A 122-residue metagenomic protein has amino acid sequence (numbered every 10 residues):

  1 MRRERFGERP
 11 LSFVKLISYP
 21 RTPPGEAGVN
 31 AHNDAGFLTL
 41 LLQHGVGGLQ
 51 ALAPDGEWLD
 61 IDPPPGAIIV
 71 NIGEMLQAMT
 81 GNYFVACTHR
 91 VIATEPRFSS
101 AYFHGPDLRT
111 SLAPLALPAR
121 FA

Functional and structural regions predicted by a protein language model:
M1-A122: C-terminal flanking tails of non-heme Fe-dependent oxygenases
